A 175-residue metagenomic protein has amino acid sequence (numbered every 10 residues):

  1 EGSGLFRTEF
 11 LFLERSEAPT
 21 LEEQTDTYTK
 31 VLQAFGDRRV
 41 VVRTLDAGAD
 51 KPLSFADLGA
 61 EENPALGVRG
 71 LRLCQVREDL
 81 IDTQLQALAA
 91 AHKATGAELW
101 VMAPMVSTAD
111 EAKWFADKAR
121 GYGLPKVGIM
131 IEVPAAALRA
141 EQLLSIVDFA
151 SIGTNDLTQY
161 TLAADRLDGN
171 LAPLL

Functional and structural regions predicted by a protein language model:
E1-L175: Conserved alpha/beta-domain cores
